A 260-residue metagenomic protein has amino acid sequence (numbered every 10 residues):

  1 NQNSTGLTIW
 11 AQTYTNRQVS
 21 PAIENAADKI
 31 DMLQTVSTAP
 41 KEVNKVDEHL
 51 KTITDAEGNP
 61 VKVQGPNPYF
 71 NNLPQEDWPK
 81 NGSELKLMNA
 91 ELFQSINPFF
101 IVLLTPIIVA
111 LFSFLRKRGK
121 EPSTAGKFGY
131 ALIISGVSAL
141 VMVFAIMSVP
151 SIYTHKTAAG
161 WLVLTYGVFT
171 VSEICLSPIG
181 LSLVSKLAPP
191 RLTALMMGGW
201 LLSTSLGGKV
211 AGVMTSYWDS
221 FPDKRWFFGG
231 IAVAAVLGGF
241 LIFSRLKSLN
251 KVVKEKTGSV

Functional and structural regions predicted by a protein language model:
N1-Y166, T170-E173, S177-L181, L187 (+2 more regions): Disordered extramembrane loops and terminal tails of multipass alpha-helical membrane proteins
P189-A194: Cytoplasm-facing, short amphipathic helices at loop-to-helix transitions on the intracellular side of 12-TM secondary
